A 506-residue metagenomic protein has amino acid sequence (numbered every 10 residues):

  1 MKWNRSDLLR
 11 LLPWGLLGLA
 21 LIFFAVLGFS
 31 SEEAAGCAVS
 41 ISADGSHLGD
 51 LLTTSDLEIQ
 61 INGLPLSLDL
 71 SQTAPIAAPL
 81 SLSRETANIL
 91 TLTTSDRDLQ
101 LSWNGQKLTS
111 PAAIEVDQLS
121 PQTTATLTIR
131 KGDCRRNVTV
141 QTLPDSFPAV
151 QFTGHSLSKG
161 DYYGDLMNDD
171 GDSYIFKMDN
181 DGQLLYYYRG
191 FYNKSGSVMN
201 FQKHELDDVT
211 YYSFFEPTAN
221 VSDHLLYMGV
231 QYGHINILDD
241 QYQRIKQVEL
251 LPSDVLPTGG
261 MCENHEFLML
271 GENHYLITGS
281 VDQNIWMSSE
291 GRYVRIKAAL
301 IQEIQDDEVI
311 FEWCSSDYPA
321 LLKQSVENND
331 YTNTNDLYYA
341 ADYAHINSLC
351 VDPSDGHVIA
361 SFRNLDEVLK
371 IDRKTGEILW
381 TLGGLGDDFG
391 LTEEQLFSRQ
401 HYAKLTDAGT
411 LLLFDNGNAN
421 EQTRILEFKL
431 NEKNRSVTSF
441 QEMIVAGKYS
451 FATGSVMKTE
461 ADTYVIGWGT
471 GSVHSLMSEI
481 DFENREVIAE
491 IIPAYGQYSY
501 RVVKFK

Functional and structural regions predicted by a protein language model:
N4-P148: Beta-rich interaction/scaffold domains
Q141-K506: Histidine-/acidic-rich catalytic cores in large beta-rich domains
